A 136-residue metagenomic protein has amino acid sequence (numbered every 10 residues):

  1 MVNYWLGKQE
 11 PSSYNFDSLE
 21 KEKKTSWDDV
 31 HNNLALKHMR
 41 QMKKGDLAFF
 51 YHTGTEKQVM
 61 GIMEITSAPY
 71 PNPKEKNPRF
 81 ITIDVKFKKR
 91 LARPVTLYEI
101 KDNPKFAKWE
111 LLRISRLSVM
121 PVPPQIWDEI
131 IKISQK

Functional and structural regions predicted by a protein language model:
M1-K43, S134-K136: Compositionally biased, charged N-terminal/linker segments
M1-P11, N72-K136: Contiguous surface segments at macromolecular interaction interfaces
L6-K8, F50-Y51, I62: Short, conserved beta-strand edge motifs with alternating hydrophobic and charged residues
S18, K43, Q58, K76-P78: Short glycine/proline-enriched turns and hinge-like loops at secondary-structure junctions
D29-L34, S67-P71, K105: Short acidic (Asp/Glu) patches
Y51-K57: Short, charged beta-turn/beta-strand-edge "cap" motif at the junction between a beta-strand and an adjacent loop
Q58-A68: Short beta-strand-centered aromatic/proline hotspots
